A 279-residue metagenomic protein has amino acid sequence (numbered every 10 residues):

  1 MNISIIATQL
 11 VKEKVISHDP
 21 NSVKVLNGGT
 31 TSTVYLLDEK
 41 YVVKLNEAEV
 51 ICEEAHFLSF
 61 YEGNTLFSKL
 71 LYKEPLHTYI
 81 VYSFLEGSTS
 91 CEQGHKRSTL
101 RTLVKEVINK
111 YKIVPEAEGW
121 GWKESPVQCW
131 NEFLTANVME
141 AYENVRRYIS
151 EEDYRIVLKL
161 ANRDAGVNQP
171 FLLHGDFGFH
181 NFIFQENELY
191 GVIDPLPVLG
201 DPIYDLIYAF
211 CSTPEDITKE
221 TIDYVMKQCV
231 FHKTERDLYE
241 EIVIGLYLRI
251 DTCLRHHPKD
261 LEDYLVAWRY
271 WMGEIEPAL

Functional and structural regions predicted by a protein language model:
N2-E13, P115-G175, Q185, A267-L279: An alpha-helical support segment within catalytic cores of ATP-dependent transferases
L10-D38: ATP-binding glycine-rich phosphate-binding loop
K40-V81, C91-V107: A conserved alpha-helical element in kinase catalytic cores
A48, L76-K96, T135-E143, I244-E262: A glycine-centered beta->alpha junction motif in the catalytic cores of kinase/phosphotransferase enzymes
I80-N137: Hydrophobic alpha-helical segments and helix pairs
F171-L172, F184-M226, V230-F231: Active-site Asp-x-Gly
H180-N181: Conserved protein-kinase catalytic-loop position immediately C-terminal to the HRD catalytic Asp
Y208-P214, E220-L279: Helix-rich C-terminal or lid/interface subdomains of diverse kinases
